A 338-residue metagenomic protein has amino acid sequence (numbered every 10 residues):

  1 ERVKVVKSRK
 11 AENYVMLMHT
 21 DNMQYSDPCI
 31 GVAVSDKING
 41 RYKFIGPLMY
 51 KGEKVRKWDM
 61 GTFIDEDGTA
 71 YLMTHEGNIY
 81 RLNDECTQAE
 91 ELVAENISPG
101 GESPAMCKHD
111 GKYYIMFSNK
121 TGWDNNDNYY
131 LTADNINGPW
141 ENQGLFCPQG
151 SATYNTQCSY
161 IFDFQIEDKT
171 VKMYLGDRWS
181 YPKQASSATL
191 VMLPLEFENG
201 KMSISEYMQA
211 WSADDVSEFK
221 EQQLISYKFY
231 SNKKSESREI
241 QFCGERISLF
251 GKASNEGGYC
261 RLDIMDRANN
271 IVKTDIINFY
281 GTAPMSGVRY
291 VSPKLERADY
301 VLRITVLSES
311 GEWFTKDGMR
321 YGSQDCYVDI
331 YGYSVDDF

Functional and structural regions predicted by a protein language model:
E1-Q241, R246-S248, V301-R303, S334-F338: Carbohydrate-active catalytic/glycan-binding domains of CAZyme proteins, especially the secreted or lumenal ectodomains
Q209-F338: Glycan-recognition surfaces in beta-rich domains, encompassing non-catalytic CBMs and lectin-like receptor-binding
